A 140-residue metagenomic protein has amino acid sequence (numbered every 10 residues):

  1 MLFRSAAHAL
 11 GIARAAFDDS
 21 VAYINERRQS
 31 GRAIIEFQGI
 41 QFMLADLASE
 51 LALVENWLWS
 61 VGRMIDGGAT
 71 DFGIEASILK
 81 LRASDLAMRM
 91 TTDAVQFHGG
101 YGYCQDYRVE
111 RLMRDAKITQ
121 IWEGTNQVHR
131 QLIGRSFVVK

Functional and structural regions predicted by a protein language model:
F3-K140: Alpha-helical interface subdomain recognition
